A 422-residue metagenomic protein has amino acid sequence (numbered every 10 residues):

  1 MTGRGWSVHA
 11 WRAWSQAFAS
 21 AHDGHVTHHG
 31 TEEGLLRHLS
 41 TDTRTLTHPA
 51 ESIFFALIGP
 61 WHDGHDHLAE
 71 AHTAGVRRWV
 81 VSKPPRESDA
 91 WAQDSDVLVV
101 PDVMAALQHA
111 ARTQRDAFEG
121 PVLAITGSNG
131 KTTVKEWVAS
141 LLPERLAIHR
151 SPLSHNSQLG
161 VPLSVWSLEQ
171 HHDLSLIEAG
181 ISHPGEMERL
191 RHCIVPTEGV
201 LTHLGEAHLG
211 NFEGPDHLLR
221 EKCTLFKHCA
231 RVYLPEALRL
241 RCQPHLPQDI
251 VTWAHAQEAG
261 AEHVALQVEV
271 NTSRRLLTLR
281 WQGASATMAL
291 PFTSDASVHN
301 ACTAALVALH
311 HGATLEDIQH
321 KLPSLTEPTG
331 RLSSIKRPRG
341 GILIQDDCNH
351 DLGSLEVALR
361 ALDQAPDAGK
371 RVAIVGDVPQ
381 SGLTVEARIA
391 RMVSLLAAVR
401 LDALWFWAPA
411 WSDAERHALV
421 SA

Functional and structural regions predicted by a protein language model:
M1-H109, A365-D367, S381, S394-P409 (+1 more regions): N-terminal leader/targeting and accessory segments in enzymes
W14-S15, A106-E236, L240-Q248: Phosphate-binding loop of NTP-binding sites
T45-A56, L159, L163-L176, T197-G199 (+1 more regions): Mobile, glycine- and charge-enriched loop segments and immediately flanking short secondary-structure elements within
E51, P85-W91, E198-I342, A368-G369 (+3 more regions): Acidic, Mg2+-coordinating active-site environments of NTP-dependent enzymes
S52, A71, A110, I125 (+11 more regions): Residue-level signal for inorganic ion chemistry
G59-H62, P328, D347-S421: Active-site beta-alpha connecting loops in nucleotide-dependent enzymes
L68, M187, K222, L359 (+1 more regions): Generic hydrophobic/aromatic pocket-lining and core-packing "Φ" positions
I125, K131, T329-S333, Q364: ATP-dependent carboxylate/acyl-activation modules
